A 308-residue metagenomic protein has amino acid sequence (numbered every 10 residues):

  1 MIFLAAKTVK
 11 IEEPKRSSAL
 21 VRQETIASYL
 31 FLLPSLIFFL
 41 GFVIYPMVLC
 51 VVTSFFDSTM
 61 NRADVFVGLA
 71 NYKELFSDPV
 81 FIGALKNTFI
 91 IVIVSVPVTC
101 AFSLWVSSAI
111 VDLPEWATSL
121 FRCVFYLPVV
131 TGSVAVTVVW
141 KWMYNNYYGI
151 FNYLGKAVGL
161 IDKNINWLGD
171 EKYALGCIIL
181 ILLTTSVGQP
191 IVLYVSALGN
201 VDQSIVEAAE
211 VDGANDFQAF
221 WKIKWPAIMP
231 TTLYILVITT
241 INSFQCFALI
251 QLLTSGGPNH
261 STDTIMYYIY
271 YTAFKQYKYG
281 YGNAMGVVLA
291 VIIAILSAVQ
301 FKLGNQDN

Functional and structural regions predicted by a protein language model:
M1-R22: Short, Lys/Arg-rich, polar N-terminal cytosolic tail immediately upstream of the first transmembrane signal-anchor
Q23-N308: A structural signal for multi-pass alpha-helical bundles of membrane permease subunits that mediate small-molecule
